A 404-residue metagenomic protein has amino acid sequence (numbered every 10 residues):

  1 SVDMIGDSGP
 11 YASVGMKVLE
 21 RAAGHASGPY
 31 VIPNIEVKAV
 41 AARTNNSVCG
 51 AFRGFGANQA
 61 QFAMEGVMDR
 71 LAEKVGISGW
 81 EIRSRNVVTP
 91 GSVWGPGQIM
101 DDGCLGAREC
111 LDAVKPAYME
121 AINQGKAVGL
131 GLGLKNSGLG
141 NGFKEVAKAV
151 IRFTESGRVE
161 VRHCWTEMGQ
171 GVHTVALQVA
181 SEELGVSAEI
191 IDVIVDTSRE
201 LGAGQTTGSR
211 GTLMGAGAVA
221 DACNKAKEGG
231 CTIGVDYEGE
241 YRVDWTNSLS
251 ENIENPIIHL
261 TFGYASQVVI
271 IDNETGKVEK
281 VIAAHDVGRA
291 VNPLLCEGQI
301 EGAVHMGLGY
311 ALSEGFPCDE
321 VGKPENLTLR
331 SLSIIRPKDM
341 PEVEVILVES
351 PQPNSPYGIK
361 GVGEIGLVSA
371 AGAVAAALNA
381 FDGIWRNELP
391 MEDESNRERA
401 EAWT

Functional and structural regions predicted by a protein language model:
S1-N58, Q124-T404: Gly/Pro-rich active-site capping loops and adjacent beta-alpha segments that organize cofactor/substrate pockets
V75-R83, G185-E189: Helix N-cap / loop-to-helix initiation motif
R83-S84, P390: Short hydrophobic alpha-helical segments that form membrane-spanning helices or hydrophobic packing faces of helical
S84-R152: Accessory "access/gating" subregions that flank catalytic or transport cores
